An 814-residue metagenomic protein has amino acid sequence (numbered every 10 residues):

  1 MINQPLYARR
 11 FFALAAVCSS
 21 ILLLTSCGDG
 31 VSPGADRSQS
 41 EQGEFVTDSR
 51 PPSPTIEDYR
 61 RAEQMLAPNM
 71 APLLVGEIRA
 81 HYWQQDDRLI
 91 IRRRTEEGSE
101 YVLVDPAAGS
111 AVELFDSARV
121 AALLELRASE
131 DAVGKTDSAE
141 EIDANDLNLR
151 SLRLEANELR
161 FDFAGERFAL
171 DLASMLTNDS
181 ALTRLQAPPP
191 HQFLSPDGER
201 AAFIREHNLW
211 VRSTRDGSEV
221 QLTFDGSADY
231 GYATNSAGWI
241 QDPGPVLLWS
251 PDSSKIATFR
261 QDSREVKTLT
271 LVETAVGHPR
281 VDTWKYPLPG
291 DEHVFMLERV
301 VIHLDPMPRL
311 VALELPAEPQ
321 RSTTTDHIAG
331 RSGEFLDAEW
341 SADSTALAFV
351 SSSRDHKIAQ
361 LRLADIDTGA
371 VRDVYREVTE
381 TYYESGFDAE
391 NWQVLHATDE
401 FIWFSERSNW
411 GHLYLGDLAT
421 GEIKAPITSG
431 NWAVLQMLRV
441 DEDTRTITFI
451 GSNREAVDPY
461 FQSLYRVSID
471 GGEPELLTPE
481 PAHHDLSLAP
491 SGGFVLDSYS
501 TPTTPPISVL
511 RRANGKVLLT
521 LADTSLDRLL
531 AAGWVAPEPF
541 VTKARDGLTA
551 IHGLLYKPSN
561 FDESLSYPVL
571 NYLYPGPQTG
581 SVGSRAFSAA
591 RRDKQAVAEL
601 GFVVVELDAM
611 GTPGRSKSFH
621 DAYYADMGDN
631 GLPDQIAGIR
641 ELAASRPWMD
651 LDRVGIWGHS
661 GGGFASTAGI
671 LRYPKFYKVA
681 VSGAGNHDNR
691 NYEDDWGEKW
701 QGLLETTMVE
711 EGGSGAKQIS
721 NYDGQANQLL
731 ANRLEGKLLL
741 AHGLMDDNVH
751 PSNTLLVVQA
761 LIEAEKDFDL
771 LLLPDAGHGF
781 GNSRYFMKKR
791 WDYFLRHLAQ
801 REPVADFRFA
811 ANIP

Functional and structural regions predicted by a protein language model:
M1-R9: N-terminal secretory signal peptides that target proteins for export/translocation
A13-L23: Bacterial N-terminal signal peptides
C18, C27, G34-P506, L510-R511 (+3 more regions): Beta-propeller folds
Q261, S352, S500, Y572-G576 (+2 more regions): Glycine-rich His-Gly loop
L521-S564: N-terminal cap/lid segment of alpha/beta-hydrolase-fold proteins
K557, L565-G576: Short beta-strand element of the alpha/beta-hydrolase
Y572, A590-L600, E606-P814: Active-site-proximal cap/loop segments of hydrolase catalytic domains
P577-T579, V604: Serine-hydrolase catalytic-loop signature spanning alpha/beta hydrolases and amidase-signature enzymes
